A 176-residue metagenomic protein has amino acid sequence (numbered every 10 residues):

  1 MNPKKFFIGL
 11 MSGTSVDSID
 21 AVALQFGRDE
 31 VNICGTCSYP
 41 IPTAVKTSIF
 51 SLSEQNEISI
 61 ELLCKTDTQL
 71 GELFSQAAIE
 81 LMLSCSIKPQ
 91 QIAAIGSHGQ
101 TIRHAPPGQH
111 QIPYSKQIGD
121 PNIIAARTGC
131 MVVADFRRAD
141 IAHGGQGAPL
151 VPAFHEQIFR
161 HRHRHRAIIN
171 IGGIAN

Functional and structural regions predicted by a protein language model:
N2, V16, A44, K65 (+4 more regions): Conserved active-site and cofactor/substrate-binding residues in soluble primary-metabolism enzymes
N2-F6, H110-S115, I123-A126, C130-N176: Phosphate-binding/catalytic loop of phosphoryl-transfer enzymes
F7-M11, I92-G96, R166-N170: Short glycine-aspartate micro-motif
M11-L62: Short glycine-rich, Thr/Ser-proximal phosphate-binding strand/loop in the N-terminal lobe of ATP-dependent enzymes
D17-I19, Q100, A175-N176: Change "...and in nucleic-acid phosphodiester-cleaving endonucleases..." to "...and in nucleic-acid processing enzymes
D20, G71, S75, I79 (+2 more regions): Predominant activation on well-ordered alpha-helical scaffold segments within soluble catalytic domains
I60-G119: Short beta-strand-loop/turn "lid" adjacent to the catalytic site in phosphate-handling enzymes
